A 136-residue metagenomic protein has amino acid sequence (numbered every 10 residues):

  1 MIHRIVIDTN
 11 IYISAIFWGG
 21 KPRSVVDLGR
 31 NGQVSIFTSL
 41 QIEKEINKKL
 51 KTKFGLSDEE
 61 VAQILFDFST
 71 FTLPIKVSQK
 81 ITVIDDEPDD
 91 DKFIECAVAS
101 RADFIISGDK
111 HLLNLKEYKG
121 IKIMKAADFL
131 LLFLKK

Functional and structural regions predicted by a protein language model:
M1-G20: Metal-dependent nucleic-acid phosphoesterase active-site entry motif
I7, R23-K51: PIN/NYN-family metal-dependent endoribonuclease catalytic core
I7-T9, T38-S39, G108-D109, K125-A126: A secondary-structure boundary/capping signal
Q33-I36, R101-D103, I121: Short active-site oxyanion
K53-L56, I123-M124: Short, hinge-like loop/turn segments at secondary-structure boundaries
V61-S69: Short, well-structured alpha-helical segments
F71-F104, K110: Active-site neighborhoods of divalent-metal-dependent phosphate/nucleic-acid chemistry enzymes
I84, K110-K136: Acidic, PIN/NYN-like endoribonuclease modules and their adjacent C-terminal/linker elements
